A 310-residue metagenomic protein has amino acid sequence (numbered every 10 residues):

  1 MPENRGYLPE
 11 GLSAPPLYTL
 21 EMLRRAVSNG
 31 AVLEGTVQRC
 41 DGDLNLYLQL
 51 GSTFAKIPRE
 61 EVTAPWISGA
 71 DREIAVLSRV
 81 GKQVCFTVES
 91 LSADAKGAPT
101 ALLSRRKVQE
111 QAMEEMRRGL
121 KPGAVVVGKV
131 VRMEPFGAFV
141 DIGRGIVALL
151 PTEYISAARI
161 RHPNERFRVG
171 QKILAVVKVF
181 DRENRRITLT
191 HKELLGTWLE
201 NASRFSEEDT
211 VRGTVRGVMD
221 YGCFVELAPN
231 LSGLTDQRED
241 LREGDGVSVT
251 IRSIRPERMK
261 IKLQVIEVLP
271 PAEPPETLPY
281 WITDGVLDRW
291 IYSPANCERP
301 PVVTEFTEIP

Functional and structural regions predicted by a protein language model:
M1-P310: Single-stranded RNA-binding regions, centering on S1/OB-family and related RNA-binding modules
